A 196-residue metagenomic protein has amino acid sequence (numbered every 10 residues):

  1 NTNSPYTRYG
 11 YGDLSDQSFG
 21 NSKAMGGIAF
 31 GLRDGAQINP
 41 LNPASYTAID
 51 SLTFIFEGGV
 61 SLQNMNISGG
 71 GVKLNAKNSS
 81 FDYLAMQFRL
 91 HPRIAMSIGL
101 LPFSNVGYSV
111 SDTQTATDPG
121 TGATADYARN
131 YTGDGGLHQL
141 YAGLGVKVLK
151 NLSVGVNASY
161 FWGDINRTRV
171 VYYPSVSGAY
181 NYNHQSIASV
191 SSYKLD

Functional and structural regions predicted by a protein language model:
N1-D196: Subset of outer-membrane beta-barrel
